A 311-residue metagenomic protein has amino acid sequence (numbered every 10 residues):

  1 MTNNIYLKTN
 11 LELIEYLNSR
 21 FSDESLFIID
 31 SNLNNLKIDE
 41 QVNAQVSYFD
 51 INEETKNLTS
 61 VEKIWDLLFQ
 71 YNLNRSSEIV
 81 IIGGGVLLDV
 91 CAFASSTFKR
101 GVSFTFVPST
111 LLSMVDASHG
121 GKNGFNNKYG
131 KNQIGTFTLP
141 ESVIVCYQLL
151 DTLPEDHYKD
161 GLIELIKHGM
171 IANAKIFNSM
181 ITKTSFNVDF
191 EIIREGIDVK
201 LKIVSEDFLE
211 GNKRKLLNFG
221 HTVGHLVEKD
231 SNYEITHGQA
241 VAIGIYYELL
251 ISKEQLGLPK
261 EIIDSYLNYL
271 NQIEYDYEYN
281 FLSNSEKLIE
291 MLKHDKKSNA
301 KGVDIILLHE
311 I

Functional and structural regions predicted by a protein language model:
M1-E78: ATP/NTP phosphate-donor binding region
I51-N52, I82-G84, F219-G220: Glycine-rich beta-strand-to-loop/alpha-helix junction loops that act as flexible
F69, L139-S142, Q148-E155, I163-K175 (+7 more regions): Generic secondary-structure signature for well-ordered alpha-helical cores
V86-A92, M114, L226: Short glycine/serine/threonine-rich phosphate/pyrophosphate-binding segments that cradle anionic phosphate groups
F93-T184: A glycine/threonine-rich phosphate-anchoring loop and its flanking beta-alpha core in nucleotide/phosphate-binding
I163-L165, K260-E310: C-terminal charged capping/lid subdomain of soluble metabolic enzymes
K183-S283: Active-site segments that bind and position negatively charged phosphate/pyrophosphate groups
